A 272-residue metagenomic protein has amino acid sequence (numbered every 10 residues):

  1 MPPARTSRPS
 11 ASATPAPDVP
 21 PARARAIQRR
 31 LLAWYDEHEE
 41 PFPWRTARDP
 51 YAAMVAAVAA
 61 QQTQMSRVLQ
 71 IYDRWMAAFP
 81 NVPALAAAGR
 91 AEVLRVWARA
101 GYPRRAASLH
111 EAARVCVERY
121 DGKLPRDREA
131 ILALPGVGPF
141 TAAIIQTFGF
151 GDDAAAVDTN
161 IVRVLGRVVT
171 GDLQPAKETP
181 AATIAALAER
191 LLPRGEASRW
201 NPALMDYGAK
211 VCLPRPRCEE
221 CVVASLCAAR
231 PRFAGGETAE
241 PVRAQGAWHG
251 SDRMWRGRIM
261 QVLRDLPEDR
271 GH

Functional and structural regions predicted by a protein language model:
M1-P15, G246: Polybasic, lysine-enriched low-complexity intrinsically disordered terminal tails
A11-L31: Extreme N-terminal tail/first-helix region
R29-R30, W34-M254, V262-H272: Catalytic cores of DNA base-excision repair glycosylases
